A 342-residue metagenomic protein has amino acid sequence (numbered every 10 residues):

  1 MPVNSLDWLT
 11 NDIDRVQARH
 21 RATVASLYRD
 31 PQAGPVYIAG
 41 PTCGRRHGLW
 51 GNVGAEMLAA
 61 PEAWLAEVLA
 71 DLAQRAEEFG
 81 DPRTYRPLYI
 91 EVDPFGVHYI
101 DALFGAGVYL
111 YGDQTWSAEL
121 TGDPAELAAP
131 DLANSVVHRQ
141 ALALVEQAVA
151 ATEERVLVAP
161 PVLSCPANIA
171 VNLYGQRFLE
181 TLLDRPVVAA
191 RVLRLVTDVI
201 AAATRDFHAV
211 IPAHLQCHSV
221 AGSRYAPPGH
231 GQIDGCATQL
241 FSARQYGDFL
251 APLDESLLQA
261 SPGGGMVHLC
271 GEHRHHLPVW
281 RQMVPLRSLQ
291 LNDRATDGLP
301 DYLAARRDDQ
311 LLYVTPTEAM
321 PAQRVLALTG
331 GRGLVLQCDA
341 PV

Functional and structural regions predicted by a protein language model:
M1-R45, V53, R75, D81-D93 (+3 more regions): Active-site loop segments of alpha/beta catalytic cores
T42-A76: Active-site-flanking structural segment that lines cofactor/substrate pockets
L69, A125-D131: Extracellular glycan-targeting catalytic surfaces
Y89-E126: A contiguous, low-structure linker/loop signature
